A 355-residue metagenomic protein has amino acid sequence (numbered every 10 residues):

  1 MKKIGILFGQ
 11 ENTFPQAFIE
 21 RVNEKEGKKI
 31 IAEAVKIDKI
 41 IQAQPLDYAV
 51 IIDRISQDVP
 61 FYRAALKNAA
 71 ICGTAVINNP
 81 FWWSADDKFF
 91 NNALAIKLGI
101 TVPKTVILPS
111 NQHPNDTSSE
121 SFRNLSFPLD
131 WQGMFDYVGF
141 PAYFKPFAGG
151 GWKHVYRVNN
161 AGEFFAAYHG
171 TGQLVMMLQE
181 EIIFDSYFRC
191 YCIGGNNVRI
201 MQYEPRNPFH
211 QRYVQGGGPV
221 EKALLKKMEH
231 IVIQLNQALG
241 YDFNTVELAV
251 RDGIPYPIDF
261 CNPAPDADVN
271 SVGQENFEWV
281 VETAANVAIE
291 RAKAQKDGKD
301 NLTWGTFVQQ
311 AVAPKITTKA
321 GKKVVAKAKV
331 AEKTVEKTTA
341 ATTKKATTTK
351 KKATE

Functional and structural regions predicted by a protein language model:
K2-F8, G73, F81-F188, G216-H230 (+1 more regions): Active-site nucleotide/adenylate-binding loops and adjacent lid/helix of ATP-dependent enzymes
G9-S121: Conserved N-proximal alpha/beta basic substrate-recognition cap immediately N-terminal to, or forming the N-lobe
K36-D38, P80, V106-P109, N159 (+3 more regions): Residues at the C-termini of beta-strands that transition into short coil/loop
G172-V175, E181-Q215, E229-T245, A249-Y256 (+1 more regions): Phosphate-binding core of ATP-grasp and ATP-grasp-like enzymes
F209-P257, V281-K296, W304-I316: A long amphipathic alpha-helix within ATP-dependent nucleotide-binding catalytic cores
V269-N276: A short acidic/glycine-rich loop-to-helix N-cap element
T317-E355: Intrinsically disordered, polybasic Lys/Arg-rich low-complexity tracts
